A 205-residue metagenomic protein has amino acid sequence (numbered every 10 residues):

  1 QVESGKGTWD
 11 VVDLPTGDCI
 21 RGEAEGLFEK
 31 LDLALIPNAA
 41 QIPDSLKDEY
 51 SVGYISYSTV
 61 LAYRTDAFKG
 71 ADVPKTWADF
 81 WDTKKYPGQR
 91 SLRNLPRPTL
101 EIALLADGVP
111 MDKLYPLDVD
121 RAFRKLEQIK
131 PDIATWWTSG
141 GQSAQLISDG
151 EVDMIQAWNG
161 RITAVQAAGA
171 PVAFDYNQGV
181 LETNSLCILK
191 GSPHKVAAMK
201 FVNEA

Functional and structural regions predicted by a protein language model:
Q1, C19, S143-A144, I162 (+1 more regions): Short, hydrophobic alpha-helical packing/hinge segments within bilobed ligand-binding/sensory domains
G7-S148: Extracytoplasmic ligand-binding site segments that recognize negatively charged/polar headgroups
D10-D13, T135-W136, D153-W158, A173: Paired acidic/hydrophobic, glycine-rich loop segments that form the ligand-binding mouth/hinge of periplasmic-binding
C19-R21, S148, M154-P171: A ligand-binding cleft/hinge motif common to bilobed small-molecule-binding domains
A40-Q41, Y57, D120-I129, Q166-S192: Periplasmic-binding protein-like
T76-K84, S185-A205: Bilobed periplasmic-binding protein/Venus flytrap-like ligand-binding cleft at the lobe interface of extracytoplasmic
E101-L105, T163, N203: Generic alpha-helical structural context detector
A144, S148, Q166, L189 (+1 more regions): Generic hydrophobic alpha-helical scaffold/packing signal
